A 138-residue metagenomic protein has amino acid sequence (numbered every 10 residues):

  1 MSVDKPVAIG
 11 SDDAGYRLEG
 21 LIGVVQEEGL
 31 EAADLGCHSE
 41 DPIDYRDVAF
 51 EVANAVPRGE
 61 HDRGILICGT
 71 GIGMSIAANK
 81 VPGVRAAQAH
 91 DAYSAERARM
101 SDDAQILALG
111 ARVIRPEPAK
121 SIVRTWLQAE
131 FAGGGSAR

Functional and structural regions predicted by a protein language model:
S2-D4, A8-R17, A92-R138: C-terminal binding/interaction regions
P6-V7, H61-G64, G83-R85: Short active-site oxyanion
A8-E28, A32: Glycine-rich phosphate/diphosphate-binding loop of Rossmann-like nucleotide-binding domains
E28-G29, A55, G59, V81 (+2 more regions): Change "in soluble alpha/beta enzymes" to "in soluble alpha/beta proteins
E31-P42: A short beta-strand-loop structural module common to alpha/beta enzyme folds
D47-F50, A89-D91: Charged helix-capping and loop-helix junction motifs
V48-T70: Short, structured active-site "lid" loops
L66-R112: Mid-chain, well-packed structural core segment of small domains
